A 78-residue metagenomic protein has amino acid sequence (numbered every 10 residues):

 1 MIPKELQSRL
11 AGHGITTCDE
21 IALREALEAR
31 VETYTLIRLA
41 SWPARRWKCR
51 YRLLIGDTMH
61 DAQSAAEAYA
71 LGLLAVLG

Functional and structural regions predicted by a protein language model:
M1-Q63, E67, L74, G78: N-terminal segment of the canonical double-stranded RNA-binding domain
